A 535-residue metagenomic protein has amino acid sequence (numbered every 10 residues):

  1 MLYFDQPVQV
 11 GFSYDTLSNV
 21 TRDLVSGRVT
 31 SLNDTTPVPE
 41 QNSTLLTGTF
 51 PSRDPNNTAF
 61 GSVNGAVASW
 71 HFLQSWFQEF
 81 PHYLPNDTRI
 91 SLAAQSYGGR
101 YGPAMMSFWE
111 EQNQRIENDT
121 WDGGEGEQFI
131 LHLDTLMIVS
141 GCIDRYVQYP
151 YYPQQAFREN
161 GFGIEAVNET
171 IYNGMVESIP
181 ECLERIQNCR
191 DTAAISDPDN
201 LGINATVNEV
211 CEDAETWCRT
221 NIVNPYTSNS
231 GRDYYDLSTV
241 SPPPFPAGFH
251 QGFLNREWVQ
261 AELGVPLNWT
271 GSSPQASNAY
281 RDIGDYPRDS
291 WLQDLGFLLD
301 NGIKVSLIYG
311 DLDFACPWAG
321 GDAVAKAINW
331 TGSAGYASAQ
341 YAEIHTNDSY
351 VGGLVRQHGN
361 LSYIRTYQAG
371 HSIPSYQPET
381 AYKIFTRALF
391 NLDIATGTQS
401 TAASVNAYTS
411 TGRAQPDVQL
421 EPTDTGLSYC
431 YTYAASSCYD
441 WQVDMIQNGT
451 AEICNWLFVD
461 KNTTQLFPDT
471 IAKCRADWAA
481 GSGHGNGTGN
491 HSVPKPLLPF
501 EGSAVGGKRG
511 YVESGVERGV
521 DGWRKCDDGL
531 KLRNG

Functional and structural regions predicted by a protein language model:
Y3-A66, S75, L84, S91 (+8 more regions): Accessory cap/linker subdomain of secreted extracellular hydrolases
D5, A94, G98, G102: Gly/Ala-rich beta-loop-alpha elbow adjacent to hydrolase catalytic centers
Y97, D311-L312, Q368-G370: Acidic beta-to-alpha connecting loop that harbors the catalytic carboxylate
G99-Q114, L136: Short glycine-enriched nucleophile-adjacent loop and the immediately C-terminal alpha-helix near the catalytic center
Q112-H132, W330-G359, S410-L420, G426: Short mixed-charge
S375-R387: Post-His helix in hydrolase/transferase enzymes
E501-G535: Cleavable C-terminal sorting propeptides in eukaryotic secreted/cell-surface proteins
